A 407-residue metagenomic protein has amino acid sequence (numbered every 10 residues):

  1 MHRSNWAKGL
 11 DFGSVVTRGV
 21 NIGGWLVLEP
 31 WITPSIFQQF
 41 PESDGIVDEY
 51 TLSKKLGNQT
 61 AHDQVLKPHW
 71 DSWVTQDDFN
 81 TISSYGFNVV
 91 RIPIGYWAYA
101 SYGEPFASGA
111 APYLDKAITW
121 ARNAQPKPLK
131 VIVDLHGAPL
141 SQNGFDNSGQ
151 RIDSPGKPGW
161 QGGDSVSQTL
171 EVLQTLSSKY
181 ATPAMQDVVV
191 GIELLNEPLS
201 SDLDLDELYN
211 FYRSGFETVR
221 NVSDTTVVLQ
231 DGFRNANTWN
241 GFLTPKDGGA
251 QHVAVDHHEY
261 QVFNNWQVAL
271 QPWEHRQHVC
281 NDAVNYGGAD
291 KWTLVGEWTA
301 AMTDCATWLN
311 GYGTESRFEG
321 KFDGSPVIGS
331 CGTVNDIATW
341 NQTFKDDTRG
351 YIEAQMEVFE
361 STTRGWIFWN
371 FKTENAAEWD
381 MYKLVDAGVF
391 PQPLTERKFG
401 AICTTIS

Functional and structural regions predicted by a protein language model:
M1-F87: N-terminal carbohydrate-binding accessory modules
H2, D63-V90, A100, P105-G137 (+2 more regions): An active-site-proximal structural segment forming one wall of the substrate-binding cleft that immediately precedes
V20, I82, I92, D134 (+4 more regions): Conserved, mostly hydrophobic/aromatic
E29-P34, Y102-G103, Q142-D146, W266-V268 (+1 more regions): Short, solvent-exposed loop/turn and secondary-structure capping segments
S35-D63, I152-P158, A306-T343: A solvent-exposed, charged loop/short amphipathic helix patch at secondary-structure junctions
S178-A184, V190, L195-E353: Extracellular glycoside hydrolase catalytic/binding regions
V327-S407: Aromatic-rich peripheral "rim/lid" segments of glycoside hydrolase catalytic domains that contact and position glycan
